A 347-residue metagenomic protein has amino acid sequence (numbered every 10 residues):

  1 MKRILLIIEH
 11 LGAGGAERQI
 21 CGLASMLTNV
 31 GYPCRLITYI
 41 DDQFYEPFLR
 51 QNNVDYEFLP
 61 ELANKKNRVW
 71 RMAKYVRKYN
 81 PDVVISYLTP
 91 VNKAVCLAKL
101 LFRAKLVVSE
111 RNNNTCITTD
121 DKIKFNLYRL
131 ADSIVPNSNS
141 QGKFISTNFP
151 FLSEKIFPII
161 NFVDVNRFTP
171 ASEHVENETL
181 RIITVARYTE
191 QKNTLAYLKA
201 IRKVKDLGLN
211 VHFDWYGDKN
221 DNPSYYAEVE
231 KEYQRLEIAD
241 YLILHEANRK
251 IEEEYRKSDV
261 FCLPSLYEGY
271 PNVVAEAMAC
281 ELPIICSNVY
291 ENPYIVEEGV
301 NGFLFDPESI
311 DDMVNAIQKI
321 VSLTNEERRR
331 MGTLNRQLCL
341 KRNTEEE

Functional and structural regions predicted by a protein language model:
G14-S25, L180, T189-D206, A227 (+2 more regions): A conserved mid-protein helix/loop that constitutes part of the nucleotide-sugar donor-binding site
T38, P283-C286, V296: Short hydrophobic beta-strand element within catalytic cores of glycosyltransferases and related nucleotide-activated
A63-N64, K143-T147, E154-K155, I160-T179: Acidic anion/phosphate-binding donor-loop and adjacent secondary structure in glycosyltransferase catalytic cores
S86-A94, E110: Short His-centered aromatic/hydrophobic patch
Y226-E246: Nucleotide-activated donor-binding/catalytic signature segment of Leloir-type glycosyltransferases, i.e., the conserved
A247, L266: Aromatic "clamp/platform" in nucleotide-sugar-dependent glycosyltransferases that forms part of the donor/acceptor
E298-G299, F303-I310, K319-N325: Conserved acidic donor-binding segment of nucleotide-sugar-dependent glycosyltransferases
K319, E326-K341: A short, well-ordered alpha-helix in the C-terminal region of glycosyltransferases
